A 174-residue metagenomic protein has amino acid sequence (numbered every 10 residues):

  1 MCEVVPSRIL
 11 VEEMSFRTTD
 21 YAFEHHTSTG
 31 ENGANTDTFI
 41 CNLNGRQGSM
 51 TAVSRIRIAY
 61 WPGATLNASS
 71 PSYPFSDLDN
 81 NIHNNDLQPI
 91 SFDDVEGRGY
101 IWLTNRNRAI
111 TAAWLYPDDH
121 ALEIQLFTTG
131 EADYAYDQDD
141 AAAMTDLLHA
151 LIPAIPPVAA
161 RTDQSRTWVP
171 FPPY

Functional and structural regions predicted by a protein language model:
M1-Y174: A small/polar (G/S/T-enriched), proline-flanked helix-loop surface module common in exported/cell-envelope proteins
